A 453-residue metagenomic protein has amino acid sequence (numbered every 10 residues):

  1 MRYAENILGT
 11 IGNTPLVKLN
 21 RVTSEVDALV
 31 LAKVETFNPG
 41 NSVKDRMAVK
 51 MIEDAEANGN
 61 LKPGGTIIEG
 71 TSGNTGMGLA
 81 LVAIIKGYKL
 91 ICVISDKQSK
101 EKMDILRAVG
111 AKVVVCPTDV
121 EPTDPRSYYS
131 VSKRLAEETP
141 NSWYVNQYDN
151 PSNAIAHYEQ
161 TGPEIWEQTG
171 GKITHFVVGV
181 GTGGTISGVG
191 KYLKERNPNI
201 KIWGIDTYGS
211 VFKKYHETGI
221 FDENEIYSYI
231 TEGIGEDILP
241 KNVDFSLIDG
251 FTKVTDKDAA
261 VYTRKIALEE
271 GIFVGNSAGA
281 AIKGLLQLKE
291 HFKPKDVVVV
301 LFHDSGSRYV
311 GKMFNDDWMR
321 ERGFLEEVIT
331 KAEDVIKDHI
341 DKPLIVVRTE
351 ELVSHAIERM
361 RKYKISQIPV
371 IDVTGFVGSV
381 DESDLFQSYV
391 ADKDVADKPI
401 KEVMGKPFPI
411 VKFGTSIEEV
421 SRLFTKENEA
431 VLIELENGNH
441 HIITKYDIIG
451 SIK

Functional and structural regions predicted by a protein language model:
M1-D334: PLP-dependent amino-acid enzyme catalytic core
A83, I165, G271, M360 (+6 more regions): Terminal peptide-recognition signature
Y215-T218, E382-F386: Glycine-rich, small/polar surface segments that engage phosphate groups of diverse ligands
L247, I329-L344, E351, D397-F408: Bateman (tandem CBS) regulatory domains
I345-K364, V370-D372, Y389, I410-E429 (+2 more regions): The conserved cystathionine-beta-synthase
S366, V377-L385, H440-I448: Short hydrophobic beta-strand motif reused across regulatory alpha/beta modules
D384-K401, I448-K453: A short, polar/charged loop-to-alpha-helix boundary motif
